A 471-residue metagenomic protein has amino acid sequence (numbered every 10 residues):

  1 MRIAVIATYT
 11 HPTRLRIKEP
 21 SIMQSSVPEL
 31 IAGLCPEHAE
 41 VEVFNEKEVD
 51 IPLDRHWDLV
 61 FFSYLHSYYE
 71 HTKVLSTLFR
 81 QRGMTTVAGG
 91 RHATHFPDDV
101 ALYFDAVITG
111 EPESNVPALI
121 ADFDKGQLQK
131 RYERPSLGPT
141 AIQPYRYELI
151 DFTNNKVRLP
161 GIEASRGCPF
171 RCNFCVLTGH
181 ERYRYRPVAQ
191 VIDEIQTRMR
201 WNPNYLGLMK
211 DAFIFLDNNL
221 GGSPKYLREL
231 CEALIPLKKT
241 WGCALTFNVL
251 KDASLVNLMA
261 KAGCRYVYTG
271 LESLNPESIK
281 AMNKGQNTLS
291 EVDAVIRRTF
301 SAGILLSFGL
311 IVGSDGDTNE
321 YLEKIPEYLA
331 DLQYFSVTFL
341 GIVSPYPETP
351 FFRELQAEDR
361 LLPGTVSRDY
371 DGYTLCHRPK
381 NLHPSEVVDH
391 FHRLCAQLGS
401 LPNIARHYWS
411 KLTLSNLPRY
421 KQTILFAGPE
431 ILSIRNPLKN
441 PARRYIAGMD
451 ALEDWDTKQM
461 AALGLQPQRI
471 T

Functional and structural regions predicted by a protein language model:
M1-K210: Acidic, low-complexity intrinsically disordered segments
R2-T8, I17, E37-V43, F123 (+3 more regions): Radical SAM enzyme core and accessory elements
T10-R14, D99, E277, A281-M282 (+3 more regions): Flexible glycine/acidic-rich beta-alpha junction loops that bind and position SAM and/or redox cofactors in anaerobic
L34-E40, L237, V295-L306, L332 (+1 more regions): A structural motif corresponding to the C-terminal end of an alpha-helix and its immediate exit/capping segment
P52, W57-H66, R228-L234, F300 (+2 more regions): Short, electropositive alpha-helical surface patch
V87, I108, G242-A244, S307 (+1 more regions): Structural detector of well-ordered beta-strand residues that form the stable sheet scaffold of enzyme domains
D99-A118, L258-V267, K324-L340: Structural recognition of alpha->loop->beta junctions
P144-S307, V312-S314, E320-L322, E327: Radical SAM [4Fe-4S] cluster-binding motif and immediate context
